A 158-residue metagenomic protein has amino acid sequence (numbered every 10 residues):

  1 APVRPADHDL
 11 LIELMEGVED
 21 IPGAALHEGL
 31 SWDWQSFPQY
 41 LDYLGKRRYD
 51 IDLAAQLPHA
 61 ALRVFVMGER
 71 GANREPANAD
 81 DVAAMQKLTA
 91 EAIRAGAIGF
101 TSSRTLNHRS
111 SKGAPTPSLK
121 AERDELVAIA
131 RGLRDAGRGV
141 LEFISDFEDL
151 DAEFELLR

Functional and structural regions predicted by a protein language model:
A1-F100: Divalent-metal coordination cores built from histidine and acidic residues
P38-Y49, R74-S102, L106-R158: Histidine/acidic residue-rich metal-binding segments in metalloenzymes
